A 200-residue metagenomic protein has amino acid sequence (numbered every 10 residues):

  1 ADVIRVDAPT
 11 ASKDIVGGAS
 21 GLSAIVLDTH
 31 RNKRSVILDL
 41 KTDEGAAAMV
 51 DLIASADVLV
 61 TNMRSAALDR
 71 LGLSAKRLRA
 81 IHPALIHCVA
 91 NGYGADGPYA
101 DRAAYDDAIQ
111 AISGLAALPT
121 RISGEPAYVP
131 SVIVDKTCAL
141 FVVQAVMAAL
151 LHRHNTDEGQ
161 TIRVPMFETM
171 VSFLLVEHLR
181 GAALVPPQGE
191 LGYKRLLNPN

Functional and structural regions predicted by a protein language model:
A1-E158, G181: N-terminal helix-loop segment corresponding to the beta1-alpha1 unit of nucleotide/adenylate-binding folds
G92-G94, M166-V171: Glycine-rich beta-alpha junction loops
G159-F167: Beta-strand segments within the central parallel beta-sheet cores of soluble alpha/beta enzyme folds
L174-H178: Accessory alpha-helical/coil subdomains and C-terminal extensions that flank or cap enzyme catalytic cores
L179-N200: Alpha-helical interface/anchor segments and their boundary "cap" residues
